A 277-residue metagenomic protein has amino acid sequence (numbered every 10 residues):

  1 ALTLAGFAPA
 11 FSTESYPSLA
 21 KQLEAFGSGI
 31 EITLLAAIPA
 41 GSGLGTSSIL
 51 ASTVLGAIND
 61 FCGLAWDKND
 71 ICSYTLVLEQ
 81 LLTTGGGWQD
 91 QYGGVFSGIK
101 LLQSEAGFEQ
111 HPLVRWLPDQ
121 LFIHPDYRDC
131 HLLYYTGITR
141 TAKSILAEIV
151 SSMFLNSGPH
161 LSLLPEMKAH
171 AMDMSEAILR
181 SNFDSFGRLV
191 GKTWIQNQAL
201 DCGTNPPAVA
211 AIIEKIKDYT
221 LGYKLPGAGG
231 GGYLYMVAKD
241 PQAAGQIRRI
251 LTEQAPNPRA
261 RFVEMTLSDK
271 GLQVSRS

Functional and structural regions predicted by a protein language model:
L2-A25, L35, C62-L64, K68 (+3 more regions): C-terminal nucleotide
S28-A40: Glycine/charged-rich beta-loop-alpha catalytic/anionic-binding loops adjacent to active sites
A40-L44, A199: A generic structural signal for short coil/turn motifs at secondary-structure boundaries
G43-L64: DPxDG-like acidic metal-binding loop motif
L44-T46, Y223-A228: Short glycine/threonine-rich catalytic loop with a Thr-x-Gly-x-Asp
G232: Conserved glycine-rich beta-strand-loop-beta hairpin in the small C-terminal domain of fold type I
